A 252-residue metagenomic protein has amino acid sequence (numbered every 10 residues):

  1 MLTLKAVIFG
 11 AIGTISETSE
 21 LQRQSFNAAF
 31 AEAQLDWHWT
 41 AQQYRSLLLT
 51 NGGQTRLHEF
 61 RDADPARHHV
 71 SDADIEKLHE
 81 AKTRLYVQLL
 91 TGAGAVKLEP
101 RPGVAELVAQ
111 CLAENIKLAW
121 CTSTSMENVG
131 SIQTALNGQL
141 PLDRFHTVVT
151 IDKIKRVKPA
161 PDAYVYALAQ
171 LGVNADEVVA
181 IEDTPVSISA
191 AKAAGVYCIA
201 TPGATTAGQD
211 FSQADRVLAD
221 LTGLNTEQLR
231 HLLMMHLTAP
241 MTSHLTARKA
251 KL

Functional and structural regions predicted by a protein language model:
L2-L4, A109, S125-E127, S131-L252: Asp-based, Mg2+/Mn2+-dependent phosphohydrolase catalytic module
L2-P102, A109-E114: N-terminal helical cap/lid subdomain that shapes the substrate entry/recognition surface in HAD-like hydrolases
S16, A119-S123, I181: Active-site-adjacent beta-strand anchor residues
E20, H38, H69-D72, L98 (+4 more regions): Non-catalytic, surface-exposed connector residues within folded enzymatic/regulatory domains
F26, A95, V104-T134, A191: Substrate-recognition element of Asp-dependent hydrolases with the DxDx(T/V) motif
E59-P65, K117-S125, V148: N-terminal-biased segments
A73, K77, A95-P102, S123 (+3 more regions): Residues at secondary-structure transition points
